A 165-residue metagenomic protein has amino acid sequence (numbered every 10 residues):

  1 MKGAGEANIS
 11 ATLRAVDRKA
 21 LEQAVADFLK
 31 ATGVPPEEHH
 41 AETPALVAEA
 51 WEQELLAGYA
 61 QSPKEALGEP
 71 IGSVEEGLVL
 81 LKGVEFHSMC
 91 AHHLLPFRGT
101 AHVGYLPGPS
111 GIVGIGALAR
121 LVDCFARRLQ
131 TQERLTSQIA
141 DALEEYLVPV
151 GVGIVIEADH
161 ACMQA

Functional and structural regions predicted by a protein language model:
M1-A165: A domain-level signal for the structural core that forms small-molecule/cofactor-binding pockets and catalytic centers
